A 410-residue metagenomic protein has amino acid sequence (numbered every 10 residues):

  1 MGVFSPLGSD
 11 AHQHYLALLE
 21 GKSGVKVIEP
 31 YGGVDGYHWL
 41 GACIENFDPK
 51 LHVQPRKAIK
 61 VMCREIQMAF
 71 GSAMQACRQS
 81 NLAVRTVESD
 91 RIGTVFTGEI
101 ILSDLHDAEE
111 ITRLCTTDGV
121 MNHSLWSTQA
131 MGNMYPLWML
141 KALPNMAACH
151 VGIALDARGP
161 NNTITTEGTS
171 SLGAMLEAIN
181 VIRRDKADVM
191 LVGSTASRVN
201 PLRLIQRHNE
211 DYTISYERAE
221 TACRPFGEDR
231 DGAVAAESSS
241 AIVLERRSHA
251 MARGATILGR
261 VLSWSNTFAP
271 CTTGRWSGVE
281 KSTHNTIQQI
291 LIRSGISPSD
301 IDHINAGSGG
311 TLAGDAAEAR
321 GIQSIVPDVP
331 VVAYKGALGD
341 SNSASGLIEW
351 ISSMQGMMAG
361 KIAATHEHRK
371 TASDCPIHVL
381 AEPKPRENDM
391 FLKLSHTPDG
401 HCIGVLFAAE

Functional and structural regions predicted by a protein language model:
M1, K22-V27, R218-I296, D302-H303 (+2 more regions): Condensing-enzyme catalytic core mediating Claisen C-C bond formation in acyl metabolism
M1-A58, S80, S248-R260, I351-H366 (+1 more regions): ACP-dependent fatty acid/polyketide chain-elongation machinery
H12-Q13, I101-V120, I182-R183, L204-E217 (+2 more regions): A glycine- and small-aliphatic-rich helix-loop capping segment at beta-alpha/alpha-beta transitions that lines
Q13-Y15, L19-L155, G159-N161, A196-L204 (+1 more regions): Conserved beta-ketoacyl condensing-enzyme motif
P30, T86-F96, N162-T166, A187-T195 (+5 more regions): Beta-strand segments within the central parallel beta-sheet cores of soluble alpha/beta enzyme folds
A69-L82, P144-L155, N161-A196, V234-A255 (+3 more regions): Active-site-proximal alpha-helical scaffold in enzymes
T116-M134, L176, N180-R184, T195-A252 (+1 more regions): Glycine-/small-residue-rich "gating" segment that lines the acyl/pantetheine channel and substrate pocket
K186-D231, W264-G278, A306-D315, P330-I377: Acyl-CoA/ACP chain-elongation machinery
